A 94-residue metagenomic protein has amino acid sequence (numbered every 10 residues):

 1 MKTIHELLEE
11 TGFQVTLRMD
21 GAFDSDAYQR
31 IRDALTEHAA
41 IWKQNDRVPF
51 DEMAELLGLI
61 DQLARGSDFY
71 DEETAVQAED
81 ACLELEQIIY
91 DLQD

Functional and structural regions predicted by a protein language model:
M1-R32: Short terminal alpha-helical segments
E6, T16, G21, K43 (+2 more regions): Short linear sequence motifs
Q14-V15, D20, W42-N45, G66-Y70 (+1 more regions): Secondary-structure edge/capping motif, primarily at the C-terminal ends of alpha-helices and the immediately following
S25, Q29, R47-F50, E79: Generic alpha-helical scaffold signal
R32, T36-A39, E86: Residue-level detector of alpha-helical secondary structure
E37-P49: Short, solvent-exposed, charged loop/turn and helix-capping segments that join or cap alpha-helices on peripheral
L57-D94: Amphipathic alpha-helical binding modules
